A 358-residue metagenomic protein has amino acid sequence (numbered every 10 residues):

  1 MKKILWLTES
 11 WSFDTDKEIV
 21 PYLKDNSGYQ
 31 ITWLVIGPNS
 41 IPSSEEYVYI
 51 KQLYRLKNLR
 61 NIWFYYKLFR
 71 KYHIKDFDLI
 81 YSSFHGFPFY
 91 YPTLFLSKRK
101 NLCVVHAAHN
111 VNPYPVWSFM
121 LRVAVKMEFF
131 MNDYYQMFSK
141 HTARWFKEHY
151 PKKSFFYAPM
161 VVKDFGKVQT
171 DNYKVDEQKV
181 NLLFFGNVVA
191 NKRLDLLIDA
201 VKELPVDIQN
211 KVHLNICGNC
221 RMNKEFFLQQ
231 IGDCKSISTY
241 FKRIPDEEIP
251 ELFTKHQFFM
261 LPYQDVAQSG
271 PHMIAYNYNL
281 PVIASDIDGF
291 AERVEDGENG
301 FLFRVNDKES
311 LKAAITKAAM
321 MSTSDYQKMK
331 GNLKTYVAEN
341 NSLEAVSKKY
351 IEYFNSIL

Functional and structural regions predicted by a protein language model:
L5, K174-K192, I198-V201, N215: Conserved donor-binding/catalytic core segment of Leloir-type glycosyltransferases
V35-N39, F185, H213-F226, K242: Glycosyltransferase donor-sugar binding loop
L79-K100, A267: An aromatic- and histidine-rich active-site surface loop
F130-V168: Donor nucleotide-sugar binding/catalytic pocket of nucleotide-sugar-dependent glycosyltransferases
F226-P250: Nucleotide-activated donor-binding/catalytic signature segment of Leloir-type glycosyltransferases, i.e., the conserved
E251-A267, L280: Acidic donor-binding loop of glycosyltransferase active sites
A275, P281-A284: Short hydrophobic beta-strand element within catalytic cores of glycosyltransferases and related nucleotide-activated
D296-G297, F301-E309, K317-T323: Conserved acidic donor-binding segment of nucleotide-sugar-dependent glycosyltransferases
